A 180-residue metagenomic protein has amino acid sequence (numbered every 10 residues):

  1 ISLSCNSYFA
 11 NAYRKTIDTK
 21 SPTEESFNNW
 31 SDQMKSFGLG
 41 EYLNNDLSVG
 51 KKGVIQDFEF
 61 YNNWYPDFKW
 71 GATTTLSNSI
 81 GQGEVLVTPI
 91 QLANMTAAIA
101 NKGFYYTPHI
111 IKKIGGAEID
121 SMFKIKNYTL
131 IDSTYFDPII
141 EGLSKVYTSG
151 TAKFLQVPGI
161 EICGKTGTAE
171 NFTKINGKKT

Functional and structural regions predicted by a protein language model:
I1-T180: Beta-lactam-recognizing serine transpeptidase/beta-lactamase-like catalytic domain environment
